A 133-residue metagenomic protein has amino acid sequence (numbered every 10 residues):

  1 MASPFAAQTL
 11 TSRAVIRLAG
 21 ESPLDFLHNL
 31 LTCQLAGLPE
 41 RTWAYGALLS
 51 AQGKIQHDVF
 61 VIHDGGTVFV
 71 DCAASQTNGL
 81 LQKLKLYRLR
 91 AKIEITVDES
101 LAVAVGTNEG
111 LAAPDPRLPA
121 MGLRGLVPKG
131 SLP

Functional and structural regions predicted by a protein language model:
M1-P133: Basic, glycine/lysine-rich polyanion-binding surfaces/domains
